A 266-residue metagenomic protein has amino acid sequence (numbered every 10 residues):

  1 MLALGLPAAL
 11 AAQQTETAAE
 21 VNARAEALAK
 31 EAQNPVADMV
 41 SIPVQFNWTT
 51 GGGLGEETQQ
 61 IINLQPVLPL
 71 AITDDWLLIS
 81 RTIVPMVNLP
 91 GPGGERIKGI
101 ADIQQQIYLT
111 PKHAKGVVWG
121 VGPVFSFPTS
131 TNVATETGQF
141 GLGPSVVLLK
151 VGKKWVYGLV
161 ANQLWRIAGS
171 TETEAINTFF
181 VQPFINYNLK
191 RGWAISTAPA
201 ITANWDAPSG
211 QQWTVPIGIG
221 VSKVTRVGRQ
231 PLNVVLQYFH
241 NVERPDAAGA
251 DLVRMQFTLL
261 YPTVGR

Functional and structural regions predicted by a protein language model:
M1-P7: Bacterial N-terminal signal peptides
A9-A11: Cleavable N-terminal signal peptides
Q13-R266: Transmembrane beta-barrel domains of Gram-negative outer membranes and organellar outer membranes
